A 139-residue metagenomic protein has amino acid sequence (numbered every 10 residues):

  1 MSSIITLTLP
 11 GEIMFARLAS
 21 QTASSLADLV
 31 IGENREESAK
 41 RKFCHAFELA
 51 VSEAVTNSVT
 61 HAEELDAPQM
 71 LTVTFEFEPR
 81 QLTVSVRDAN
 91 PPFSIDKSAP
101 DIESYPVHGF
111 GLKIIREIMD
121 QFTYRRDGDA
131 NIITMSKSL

Functional and structural regions predicted by a protein language model:
M1-R17, R116-L139: Flexible, glycine-/charge-rich segments associated with ATP-binding catalytic modules
A27-S52, S104-Y105: Conserved short strand/loop->alpha-helix "switch" segment adjacent to the catalytic nucleotide/phosphoryl-transfer site
E53, N57: Conserved polar catalytic motif of the HATPase_c/GHKL fold
V59-A67: A short, flexible helix-to-loop-to-beta junction within the catalytic ATP-binding CA
A67-E76: A conserved short beta-strand within the histidine kinase catalytic ATPase domain
T74, R80-S85, I132-T134: Short, highly conserved beta-strand within the GHKL-type HATPase_c fold
R80-H108: Glycine-rich/acidic phosphate-handling loop/turn and adjacent ATP-lid/helix of nucleotide-binding kinase/ATPase domains
K97-R125: ATP phosphate-binding glycine-rich loop and adjacent ATP-lid/helix-beta elements within ATP-binding kinase/ATPase
